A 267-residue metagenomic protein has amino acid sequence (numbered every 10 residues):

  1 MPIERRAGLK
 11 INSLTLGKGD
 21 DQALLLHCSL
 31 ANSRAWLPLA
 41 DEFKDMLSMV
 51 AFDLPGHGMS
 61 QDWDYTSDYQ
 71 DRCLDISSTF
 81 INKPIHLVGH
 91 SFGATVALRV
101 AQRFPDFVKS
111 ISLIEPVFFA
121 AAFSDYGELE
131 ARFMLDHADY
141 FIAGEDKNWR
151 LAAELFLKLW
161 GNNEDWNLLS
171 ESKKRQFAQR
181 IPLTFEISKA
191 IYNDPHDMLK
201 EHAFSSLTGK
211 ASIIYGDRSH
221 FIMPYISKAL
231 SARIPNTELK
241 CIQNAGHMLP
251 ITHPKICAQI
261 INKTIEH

Functional and structural regions predicted by a protein language model:
L9-D62, K83: Conserved HGGG/HGGXW glycine-rich cap/lid loop of the alpha/beta-hydrolase fold
L24-C28, H90, Y215: The conserved beta1-alpha1 loop
D41, V50-V88, F92, R103 (+1 more regions): Active-site loop/oxyanion-hole signature of alpha/beta-hydrolase fold enzymes
Q102, F107-G144: Flexible "cap/lid" loop of the alpha/beta hydrolase fold
D146-S188: Conserved alpha/beta-hydrolase catalytic His-Asp/Glu region
Q176-A229, C241: Conserved serine/cysteine hydrolase catalytic core
S231-H247: Catalytic histidine neighborhood in serine/cysteine hydrolases with alpha/beta-hydrolase-type architecture
I242-P254, A258: Catalytic histidine-centered segment of alpha/beta-hydrolase-like enzymes
